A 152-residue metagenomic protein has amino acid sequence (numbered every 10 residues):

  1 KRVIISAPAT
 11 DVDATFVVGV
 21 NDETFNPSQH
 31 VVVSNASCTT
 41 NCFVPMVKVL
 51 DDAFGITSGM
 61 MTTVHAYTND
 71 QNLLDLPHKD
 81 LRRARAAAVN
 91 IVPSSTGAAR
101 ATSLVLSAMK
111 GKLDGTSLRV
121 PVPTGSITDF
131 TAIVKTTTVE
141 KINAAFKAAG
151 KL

Functional and structural regions predicted by a protein language model:
K1-A84: N-terminal Rossmann-like NAD(P) cofactor-binding subdomain of oxidoreductases, focused on the glycine-rich
G55-S58, T63-L152: C-terminal substrate-binding/catalytic lobe of Rossmann-fold NAD(P)-dependent oxidoreductases
